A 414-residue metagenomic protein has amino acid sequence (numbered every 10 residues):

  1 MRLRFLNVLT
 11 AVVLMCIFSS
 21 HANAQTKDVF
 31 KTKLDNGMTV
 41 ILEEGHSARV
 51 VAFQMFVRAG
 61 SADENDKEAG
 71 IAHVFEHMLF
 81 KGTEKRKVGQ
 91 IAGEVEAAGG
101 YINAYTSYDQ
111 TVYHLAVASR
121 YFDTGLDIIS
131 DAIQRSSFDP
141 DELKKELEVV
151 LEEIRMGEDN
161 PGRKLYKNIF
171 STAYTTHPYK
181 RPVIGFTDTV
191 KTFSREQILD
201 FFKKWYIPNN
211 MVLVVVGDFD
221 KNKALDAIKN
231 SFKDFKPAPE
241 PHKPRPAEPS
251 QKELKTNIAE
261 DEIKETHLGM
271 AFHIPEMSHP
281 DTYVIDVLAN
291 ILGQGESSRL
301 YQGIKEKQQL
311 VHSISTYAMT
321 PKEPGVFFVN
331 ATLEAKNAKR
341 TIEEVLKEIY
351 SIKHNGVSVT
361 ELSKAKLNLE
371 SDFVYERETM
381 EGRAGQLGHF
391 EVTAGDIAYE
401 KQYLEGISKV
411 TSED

Functional and structural regions predicted by a protein language model:
M1-L3: N-terminal secretory signal peptides that target proteins for export/translocation
N7-S19: Bacterial N-terminal signal peptides
S20-A24: Sec/Tat signal peptide C-region and signal peptidase I cleavage site
F30-D35, N257-D261: Short acidic-hydrophobic surface loop/beta-edge motif
E43, A48-V74, V88-I133, K164-D188 (+3 more regions): M16 family metallopeptidases and their MPP-like homologs
I71-L79, L288: Active-site His/Glu-centered metal-binding helix of metallohydrolases
T175, V183, V212-E276, E376: An aromatic/glycine/proline-enriched structural segment found at the starts of mature extracellular/organellar domains
